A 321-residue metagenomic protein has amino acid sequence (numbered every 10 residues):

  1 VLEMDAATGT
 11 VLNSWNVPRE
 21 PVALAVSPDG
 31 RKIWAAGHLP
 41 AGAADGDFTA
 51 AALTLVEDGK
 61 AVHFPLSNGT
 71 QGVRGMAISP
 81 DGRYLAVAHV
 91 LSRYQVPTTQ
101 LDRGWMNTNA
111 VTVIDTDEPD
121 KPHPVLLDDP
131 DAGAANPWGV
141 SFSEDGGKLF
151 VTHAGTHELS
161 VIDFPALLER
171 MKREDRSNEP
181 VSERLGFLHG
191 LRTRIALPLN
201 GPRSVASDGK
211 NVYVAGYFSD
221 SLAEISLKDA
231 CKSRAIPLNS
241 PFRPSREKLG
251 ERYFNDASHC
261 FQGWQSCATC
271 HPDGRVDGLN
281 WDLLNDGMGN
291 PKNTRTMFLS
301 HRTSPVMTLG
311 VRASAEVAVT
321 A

Functional and structural regions predicted by a protein language model:
V1-M4: A generic tandem-repeat structural signature
T8-T10, I33: Extended charged/polar low-complexity repeat regions
G9, S27, V73-R103, N107-A110 (+1 more regions): Periplasmic c-type cytochrome electron-transfer domains
L12-L24, L39-A41, F48-T49, F64-G75 (+1 more regions): Asp-box/WD-like beta-propeller blade repeats and closely related beta-sheet repeat scaffolds
S14, A35, H63-L66, P124 (+2 more regions): Residue-level detector of high-confidence beta-strand sites
P40-G42, T99-Q100: Short, recurring structural edge motifs at helix starts
A43-D45, F261: Short glycine/serine/proline-enriched coil/turn segments at secondary-structure junctions
L55-V56: Surface-exposed loop/turn elements that mediate protein-protein interactions on large endomembrane-trafficking
